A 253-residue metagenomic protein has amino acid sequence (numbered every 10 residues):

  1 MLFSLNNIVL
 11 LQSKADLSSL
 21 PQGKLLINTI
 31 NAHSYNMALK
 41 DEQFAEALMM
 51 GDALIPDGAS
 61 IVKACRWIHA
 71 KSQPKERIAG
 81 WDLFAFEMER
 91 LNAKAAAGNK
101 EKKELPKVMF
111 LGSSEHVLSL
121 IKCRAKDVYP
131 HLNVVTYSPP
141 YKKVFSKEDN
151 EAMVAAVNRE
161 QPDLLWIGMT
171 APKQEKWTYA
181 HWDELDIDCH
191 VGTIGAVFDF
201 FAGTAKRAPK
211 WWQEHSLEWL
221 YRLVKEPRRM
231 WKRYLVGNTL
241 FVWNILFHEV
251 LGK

Functional and structural regions predicted by a protein language model:
M1-F84: N-terminal nucleotide/polyanion-binding subdomain common to many enzyme families
A32-Y35, M169-Q174, V197: Short glycine-rich anion-binding loops that position phosphate/pyrophosphate groups of nucleotides and phosphorylated
D52, D163, C189: Conserved acidic residues
K63, R207-K253: A transmembrane-helix-recognition feature enriched in membrane-embedded lipid enzymes and envelope glyco-/phospholipid
I68-A156, E160: Conserved beta-alpha
K122, E175-E184: Short Gly/Thr/Asp-enriched flexible loops that form oxyanion-binding sites at enzyme active sites
P139-F145, I187-K225: Short, flexible loop segments at boundaries between secondary-structure elements
V157, Q161-A171: Proline-aspartate-enriched helix->loop->beta-strand connector
